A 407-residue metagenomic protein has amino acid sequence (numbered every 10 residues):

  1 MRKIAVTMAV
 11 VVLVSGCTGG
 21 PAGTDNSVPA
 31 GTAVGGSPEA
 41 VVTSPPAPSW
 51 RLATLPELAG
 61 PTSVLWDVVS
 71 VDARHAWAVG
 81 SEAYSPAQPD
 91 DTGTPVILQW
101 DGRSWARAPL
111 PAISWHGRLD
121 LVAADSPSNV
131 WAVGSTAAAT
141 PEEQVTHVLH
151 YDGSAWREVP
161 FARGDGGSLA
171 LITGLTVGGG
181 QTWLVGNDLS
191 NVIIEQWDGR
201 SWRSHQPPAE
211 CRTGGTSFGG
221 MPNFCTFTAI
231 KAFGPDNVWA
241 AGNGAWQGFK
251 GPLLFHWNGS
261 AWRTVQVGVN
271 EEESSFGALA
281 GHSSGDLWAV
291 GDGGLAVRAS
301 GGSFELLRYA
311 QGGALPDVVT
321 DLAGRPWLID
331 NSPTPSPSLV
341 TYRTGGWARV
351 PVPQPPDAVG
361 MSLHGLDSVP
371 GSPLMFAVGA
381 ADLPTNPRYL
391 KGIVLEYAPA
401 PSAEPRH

Functional and structural regions predicted by a protein language model:
M1-A9: N-terminal export and membrane-targeting signals
A9-V10, A106: Enrichment for repetitive, rod-forming helical segments
V14-G16: C-terminal motif of bacterial Sec signal peptides marking the signal peptidase cleavage site
T18-H407: Residue-level hotspots at or immediately adjacent to binding/recognition sites across diverse folds
